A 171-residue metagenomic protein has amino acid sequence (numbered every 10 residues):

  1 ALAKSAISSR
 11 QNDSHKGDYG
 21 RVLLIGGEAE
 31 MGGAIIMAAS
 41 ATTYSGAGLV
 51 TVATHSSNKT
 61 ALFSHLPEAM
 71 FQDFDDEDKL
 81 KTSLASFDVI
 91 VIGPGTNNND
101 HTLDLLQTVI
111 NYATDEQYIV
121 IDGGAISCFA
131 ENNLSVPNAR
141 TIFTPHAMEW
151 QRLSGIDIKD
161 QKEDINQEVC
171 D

Functional and structural regions predicted by a protein language model:
A1-I119, S127-I142, A147-D171: Small-residue (G/A/S/T)-rich helix-start motifs and N-terminal tracts that mark the onset
